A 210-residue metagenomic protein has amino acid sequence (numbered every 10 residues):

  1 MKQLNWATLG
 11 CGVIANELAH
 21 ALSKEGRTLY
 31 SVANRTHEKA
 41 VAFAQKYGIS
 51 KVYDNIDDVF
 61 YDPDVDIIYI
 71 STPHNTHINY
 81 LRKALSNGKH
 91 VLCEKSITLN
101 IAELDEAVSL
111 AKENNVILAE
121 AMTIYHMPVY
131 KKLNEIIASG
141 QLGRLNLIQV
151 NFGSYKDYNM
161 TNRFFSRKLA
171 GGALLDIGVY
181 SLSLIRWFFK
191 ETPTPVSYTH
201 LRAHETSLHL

Functional and structural regions predicted by a protein language model:
M1-Y47: N-terminal Rossmann-like dinucleotide-binding module
L18, T36, K51-V108: Beta-loop-alpha module in the N-terminal Rossmann-like domain of NAD(P)-dependent dehydrogenases, especially those
T28-S31, I68, G171-G172: Short active-site oxyanion
A40, Y80, A107, L133 (+1 more regions): Aromatic/hydrophobic pocket-lining residues that form π-stacking "cages" and hydrophobic walls in ligand
E106-T123, N146: Rossmann-fold dehydrogenase core element
I124-V196: Predominantly a Rossmann-like dinucleotide-binding segment in NAD(P)-dependent oxidoreductases
T199-T206: Conserved small/polar residues in nucleotide/adenosyl-binding loops
